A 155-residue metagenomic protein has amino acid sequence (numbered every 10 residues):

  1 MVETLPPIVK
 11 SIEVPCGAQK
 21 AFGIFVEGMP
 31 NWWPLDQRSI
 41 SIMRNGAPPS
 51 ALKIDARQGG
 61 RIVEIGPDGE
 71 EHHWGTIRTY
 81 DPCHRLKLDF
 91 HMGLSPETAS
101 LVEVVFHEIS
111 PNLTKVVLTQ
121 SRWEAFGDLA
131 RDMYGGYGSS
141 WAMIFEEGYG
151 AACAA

Functional and structural regions predicted by a protein language model:
M1-P48: Hydrophobic ligand-binding cavity/cleft-lining segments
P7, E13, K87-D89, V117: Conserved beta-strand segments that form the floor/walls of ligand-binding pockets within enzyme and binding domains
C16, G66, L118: Pocket-edge structural micro-motifs
Q19, H84, E147: Glycine-centered loop/turn positions within well-structured domains that cap or flank conserved ligand/cofactor-binding
A21-F25, I62, I77, L88 (+3 more regions): Hydrophobic pocket/interface hotspot
I42-S50, G150-A155: Short, highly charged C-terminal tails/helix-capping segments
K53, R57-Q58, V63-L113, S121: Hydrophobic-ligand binding "helix-grip"
S121-A155: A conserved amphipathic terminal alpha-helix motif
